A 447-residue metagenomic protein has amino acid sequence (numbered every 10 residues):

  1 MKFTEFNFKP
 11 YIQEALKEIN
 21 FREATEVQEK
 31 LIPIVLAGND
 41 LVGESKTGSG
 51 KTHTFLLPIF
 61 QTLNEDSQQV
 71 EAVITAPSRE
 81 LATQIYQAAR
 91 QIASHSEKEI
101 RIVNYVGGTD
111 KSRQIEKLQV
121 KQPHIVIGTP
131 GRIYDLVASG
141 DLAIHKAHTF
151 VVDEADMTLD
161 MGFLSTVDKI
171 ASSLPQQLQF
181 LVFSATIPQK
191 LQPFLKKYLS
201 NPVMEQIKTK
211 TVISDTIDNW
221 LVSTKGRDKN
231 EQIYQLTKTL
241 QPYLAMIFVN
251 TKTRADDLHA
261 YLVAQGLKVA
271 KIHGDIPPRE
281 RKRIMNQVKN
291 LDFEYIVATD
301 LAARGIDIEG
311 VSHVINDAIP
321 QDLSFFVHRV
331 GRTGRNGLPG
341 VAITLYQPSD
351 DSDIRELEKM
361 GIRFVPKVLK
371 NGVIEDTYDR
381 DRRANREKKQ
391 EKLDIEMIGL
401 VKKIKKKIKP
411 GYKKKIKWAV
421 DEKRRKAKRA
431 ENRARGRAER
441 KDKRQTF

Functional and structural regions predicted by a protein language model:
K2-Y378: Conserved helicase RecA-like core
A264, Y295, D322-L323, R332-F447: Arginine-glycine-biased low-complexity disordered regions
